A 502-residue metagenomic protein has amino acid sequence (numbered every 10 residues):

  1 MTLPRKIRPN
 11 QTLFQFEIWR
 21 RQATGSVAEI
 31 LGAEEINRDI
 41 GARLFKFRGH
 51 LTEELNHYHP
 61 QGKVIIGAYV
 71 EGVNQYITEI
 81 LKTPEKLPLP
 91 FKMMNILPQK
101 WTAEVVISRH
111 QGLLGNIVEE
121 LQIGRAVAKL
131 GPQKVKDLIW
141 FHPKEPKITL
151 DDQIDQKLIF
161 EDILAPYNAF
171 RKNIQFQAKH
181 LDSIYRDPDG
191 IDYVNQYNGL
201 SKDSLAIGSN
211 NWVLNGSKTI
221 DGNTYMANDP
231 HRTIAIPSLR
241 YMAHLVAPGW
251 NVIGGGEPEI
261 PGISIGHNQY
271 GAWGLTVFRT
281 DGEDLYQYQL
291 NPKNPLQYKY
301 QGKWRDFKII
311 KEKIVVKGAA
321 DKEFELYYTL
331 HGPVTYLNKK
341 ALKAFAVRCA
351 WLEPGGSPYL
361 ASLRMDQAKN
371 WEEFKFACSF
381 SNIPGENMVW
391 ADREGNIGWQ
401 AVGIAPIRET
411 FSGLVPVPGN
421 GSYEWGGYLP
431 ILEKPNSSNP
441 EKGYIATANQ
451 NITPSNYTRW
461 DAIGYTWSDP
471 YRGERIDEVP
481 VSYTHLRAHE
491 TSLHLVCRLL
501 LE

Functional and structural regions predicted by a protein language model:
M1-Y225, P230: Substrate-recognition/specificity elements adjacent to catalytic centers across diverse enzyme folds
T2-R5, T233-A243, E373-S381: Short active-site loop/helix that positions an aromatic residue
L51-K63, L360-M365, W460-T466: Second-shell loop/turn segments in exported
N74-K82, Q367, S379-I383, V481: Sec-exported extracytoplasmic/periplasmic mature domains
W212-N215, N223-K303, Q400-V402: Structured soluble/peripheral alpha/beta segments that form catalytic or ligand/cofactor-binding pockets
T280-S412: Glycine- and hydrophobic-rich flexible loops that cap the catalytic core of alpha/beta enzyme folds
I383-V481: Hydrophobic alpha-helical segments
T484-L493, E502: Conserved small/polar residues in nucleotide/adenosyl-binding loops
